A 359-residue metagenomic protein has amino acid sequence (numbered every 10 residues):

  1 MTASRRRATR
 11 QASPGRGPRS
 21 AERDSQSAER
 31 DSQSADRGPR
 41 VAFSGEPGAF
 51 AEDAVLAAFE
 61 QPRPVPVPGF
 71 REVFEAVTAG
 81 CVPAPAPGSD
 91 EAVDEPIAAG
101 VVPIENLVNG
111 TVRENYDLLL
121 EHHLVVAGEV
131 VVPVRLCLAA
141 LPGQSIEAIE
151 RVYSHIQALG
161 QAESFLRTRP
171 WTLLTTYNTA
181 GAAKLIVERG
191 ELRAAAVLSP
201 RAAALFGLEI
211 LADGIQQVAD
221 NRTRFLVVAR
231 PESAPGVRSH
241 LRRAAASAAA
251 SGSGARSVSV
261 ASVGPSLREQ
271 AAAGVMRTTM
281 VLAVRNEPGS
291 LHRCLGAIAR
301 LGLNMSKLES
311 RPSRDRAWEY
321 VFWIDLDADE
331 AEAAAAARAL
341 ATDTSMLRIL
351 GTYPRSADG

Functional and structural regions predicted by a protein language model:
M1-G359: Domain-level signature for soluble enzymes in the chorismate/prephenate branch of the shikimate pathway
